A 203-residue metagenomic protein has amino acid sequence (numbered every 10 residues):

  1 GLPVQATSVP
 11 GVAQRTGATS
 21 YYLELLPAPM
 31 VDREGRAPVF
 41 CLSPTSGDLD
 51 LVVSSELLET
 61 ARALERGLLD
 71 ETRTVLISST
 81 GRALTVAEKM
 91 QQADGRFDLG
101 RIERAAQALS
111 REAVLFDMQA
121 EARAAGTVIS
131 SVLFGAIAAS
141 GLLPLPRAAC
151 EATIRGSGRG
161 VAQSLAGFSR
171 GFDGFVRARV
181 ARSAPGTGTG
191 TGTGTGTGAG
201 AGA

Functional and structural regions predicted by a protein language model:
G1-G190, T195-A203: Active-site cofactor/cluster-binding pocket
